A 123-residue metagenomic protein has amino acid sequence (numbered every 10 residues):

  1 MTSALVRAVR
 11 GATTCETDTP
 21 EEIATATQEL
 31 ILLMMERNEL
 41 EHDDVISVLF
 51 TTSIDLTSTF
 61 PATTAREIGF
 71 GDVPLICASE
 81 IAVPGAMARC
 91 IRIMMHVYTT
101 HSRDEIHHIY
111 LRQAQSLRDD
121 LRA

Functional and structural regions predicted by a protein language model:
M1-A123: Terminal domain-initiation and capping elements
